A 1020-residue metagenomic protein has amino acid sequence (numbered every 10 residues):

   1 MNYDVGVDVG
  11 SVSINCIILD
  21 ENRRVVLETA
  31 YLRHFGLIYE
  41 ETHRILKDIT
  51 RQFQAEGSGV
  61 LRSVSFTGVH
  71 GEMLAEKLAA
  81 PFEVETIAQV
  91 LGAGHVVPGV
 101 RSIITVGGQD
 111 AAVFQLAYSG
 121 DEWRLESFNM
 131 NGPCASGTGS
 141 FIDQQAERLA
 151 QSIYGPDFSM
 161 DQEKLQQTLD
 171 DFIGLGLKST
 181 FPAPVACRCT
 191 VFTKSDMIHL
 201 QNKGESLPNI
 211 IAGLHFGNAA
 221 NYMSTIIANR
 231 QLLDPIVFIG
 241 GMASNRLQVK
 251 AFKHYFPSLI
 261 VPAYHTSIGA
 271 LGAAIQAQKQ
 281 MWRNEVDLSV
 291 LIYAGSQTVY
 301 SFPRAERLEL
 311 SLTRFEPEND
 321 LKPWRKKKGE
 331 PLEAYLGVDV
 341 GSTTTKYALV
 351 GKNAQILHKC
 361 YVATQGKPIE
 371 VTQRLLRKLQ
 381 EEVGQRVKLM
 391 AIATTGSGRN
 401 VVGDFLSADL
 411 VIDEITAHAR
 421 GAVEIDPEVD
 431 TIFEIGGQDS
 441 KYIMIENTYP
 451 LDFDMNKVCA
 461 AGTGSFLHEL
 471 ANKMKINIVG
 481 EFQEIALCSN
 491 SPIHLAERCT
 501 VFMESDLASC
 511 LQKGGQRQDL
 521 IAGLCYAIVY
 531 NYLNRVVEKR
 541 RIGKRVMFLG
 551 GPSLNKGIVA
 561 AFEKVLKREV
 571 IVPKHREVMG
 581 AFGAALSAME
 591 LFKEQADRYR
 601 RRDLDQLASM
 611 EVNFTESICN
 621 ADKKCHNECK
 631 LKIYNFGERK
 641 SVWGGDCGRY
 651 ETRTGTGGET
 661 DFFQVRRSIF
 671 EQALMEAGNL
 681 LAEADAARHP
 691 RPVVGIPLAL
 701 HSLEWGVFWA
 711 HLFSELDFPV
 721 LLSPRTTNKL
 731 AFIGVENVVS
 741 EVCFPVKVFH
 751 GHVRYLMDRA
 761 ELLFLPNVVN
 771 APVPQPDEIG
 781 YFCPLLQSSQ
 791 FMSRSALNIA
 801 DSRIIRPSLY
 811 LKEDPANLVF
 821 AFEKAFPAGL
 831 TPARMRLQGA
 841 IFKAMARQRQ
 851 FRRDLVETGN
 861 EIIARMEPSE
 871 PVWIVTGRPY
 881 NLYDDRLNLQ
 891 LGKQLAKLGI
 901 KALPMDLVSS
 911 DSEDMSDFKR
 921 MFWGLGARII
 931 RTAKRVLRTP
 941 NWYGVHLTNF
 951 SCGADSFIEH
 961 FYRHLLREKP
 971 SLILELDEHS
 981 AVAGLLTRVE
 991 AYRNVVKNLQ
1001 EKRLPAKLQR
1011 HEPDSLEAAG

Functional and structural regions predicted by a protein language model:
D4-R44, R124-G132, V338-K378, F453 (+1 more regions): Short glycine-rich, Thr/Ser-proximal phosphate-binding strand/loop in the N-terminal lobe of ATP-dependent enzymes
A30, H34-Y39, R124-L175, C189 (+14 more regions): Glycine-rich phosphate-binding loop plus the immediately following alpha-helix
V69-G71, G217, I226-Y255, Y264-G269 (+5 more regions): Glycine-rich phosphate-binding loops at beta-strand->alpha-helix junctions
F82-T86, F252-L271, D409-T416, E563-F582 (+3 more regions): Conserved phosphate-binding/catalytic loops in two-lobed NTP-binding clefts
L91, G139-E147, P262-Q297, R420 (+2 more regions): Glycine-rich phosphate-binding/hydrolytic loop that grips phosphoryl groups
G137-F141, Q151-S152, N353, C459-H468 (+2 more regions): An N-terminal assembly and electron-transfer interface module characteristic of large anaerobic redox and radical
S159-M160, K279-A334, K441, E590-T660: Acidic, glycine/GT-rich loop-and beta-edge segments that sit at the periphery of enzyme/chaperone cores
T193-M223, S505-L533: Adenine-nucleotide phosphate-binding core of ATP-dependent small-molecule kinases
